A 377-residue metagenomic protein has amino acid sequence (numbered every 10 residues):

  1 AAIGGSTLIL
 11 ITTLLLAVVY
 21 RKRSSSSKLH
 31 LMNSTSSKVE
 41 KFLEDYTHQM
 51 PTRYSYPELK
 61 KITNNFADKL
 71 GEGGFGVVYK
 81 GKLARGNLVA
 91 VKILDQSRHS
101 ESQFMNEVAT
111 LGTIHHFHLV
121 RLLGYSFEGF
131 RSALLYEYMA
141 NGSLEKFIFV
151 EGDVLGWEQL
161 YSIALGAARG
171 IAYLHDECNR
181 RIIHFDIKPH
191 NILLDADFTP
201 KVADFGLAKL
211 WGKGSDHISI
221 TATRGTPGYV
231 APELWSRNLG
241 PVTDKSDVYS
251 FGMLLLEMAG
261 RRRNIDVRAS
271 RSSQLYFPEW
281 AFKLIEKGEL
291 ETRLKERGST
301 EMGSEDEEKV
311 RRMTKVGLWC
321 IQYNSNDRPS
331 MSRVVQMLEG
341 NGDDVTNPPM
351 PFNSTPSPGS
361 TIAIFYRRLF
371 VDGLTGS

Functional and structural regions predicted by a protein language model:
A1-L135, A140-A167, G214-T221, T226-P227 (+4 more regions): Membrane-proximal cytoplasmic juxtamembrane segment of single-pass receptors with intracellular kinase/kinase-homology
G4-T7, S26-K41, V89, S272 (+1 more regions): Intrinsically disordered, low-complexity cytosolic regulatory tails and linkers adjacent to catalytic/signaling modules
R169-I182: Protein kinase catalytic-loop region centered on the HRD/HxD motif
K201-D204: Pre-DFG segment of protein kinase catalytic domains
L207-K209: Activation segment
D247: Conserved catalytic-loop aspartate of Hanks-type protein kinases
